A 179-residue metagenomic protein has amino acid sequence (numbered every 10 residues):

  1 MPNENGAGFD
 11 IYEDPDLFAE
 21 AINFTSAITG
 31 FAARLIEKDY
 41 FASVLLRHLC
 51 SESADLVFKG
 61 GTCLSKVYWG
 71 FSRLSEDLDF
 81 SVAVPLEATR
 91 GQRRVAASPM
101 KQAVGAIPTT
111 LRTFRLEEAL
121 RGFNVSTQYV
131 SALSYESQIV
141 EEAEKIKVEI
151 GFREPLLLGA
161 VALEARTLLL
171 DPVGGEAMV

Functional and structural regions predicted by a protein language model:
M1-V179: Compositionally biased terminal segments of proteins
